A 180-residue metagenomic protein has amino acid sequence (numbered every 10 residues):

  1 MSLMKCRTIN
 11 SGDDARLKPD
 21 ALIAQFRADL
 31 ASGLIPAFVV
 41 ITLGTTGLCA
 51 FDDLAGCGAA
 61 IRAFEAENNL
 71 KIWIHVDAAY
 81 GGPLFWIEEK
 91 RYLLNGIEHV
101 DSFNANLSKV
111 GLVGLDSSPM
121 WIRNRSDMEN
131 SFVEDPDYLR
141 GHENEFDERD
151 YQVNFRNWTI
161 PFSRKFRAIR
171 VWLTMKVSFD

Functional and structural regions predicted by a protein language model:
M1-D127: Conserved PLP-enzyme active-site core in the AAT-like
G96-D180: Active-site C-terminal subdomain of aminotransferase-like
